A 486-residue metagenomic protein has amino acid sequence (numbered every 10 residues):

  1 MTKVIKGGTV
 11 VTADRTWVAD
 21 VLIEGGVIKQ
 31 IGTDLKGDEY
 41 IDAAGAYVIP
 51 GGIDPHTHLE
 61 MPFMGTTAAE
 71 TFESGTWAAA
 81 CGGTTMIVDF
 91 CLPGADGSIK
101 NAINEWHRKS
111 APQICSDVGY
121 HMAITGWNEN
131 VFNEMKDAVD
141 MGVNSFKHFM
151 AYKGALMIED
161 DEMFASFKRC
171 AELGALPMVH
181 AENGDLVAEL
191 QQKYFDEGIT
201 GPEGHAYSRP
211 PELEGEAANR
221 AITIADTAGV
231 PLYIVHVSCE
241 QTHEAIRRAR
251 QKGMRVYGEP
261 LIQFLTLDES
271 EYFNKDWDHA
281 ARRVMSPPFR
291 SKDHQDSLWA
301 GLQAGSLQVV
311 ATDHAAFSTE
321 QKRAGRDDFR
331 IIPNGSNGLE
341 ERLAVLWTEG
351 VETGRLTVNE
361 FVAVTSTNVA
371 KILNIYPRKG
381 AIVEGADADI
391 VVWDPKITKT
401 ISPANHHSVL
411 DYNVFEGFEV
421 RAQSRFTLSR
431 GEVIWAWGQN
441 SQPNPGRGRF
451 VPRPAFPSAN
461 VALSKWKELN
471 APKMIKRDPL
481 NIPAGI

Functional and structural regions predicted by a protein language model:
M1-G51: Histidine-rich, glycine-flanked metal-binding segment
G8, G26, G45, H56 (+15 more regions): Divalent metal-coordination and catalytic microenvironments
A43-Q113, N130: Metal-associated gating/positioning segment near the N- to mid-region
K100-S116, F164-V179: Alpha-helix-loop-beta-strand connector modules within alpha/beta enzyme cores
N130-V310, D327: Histidine/acidic residue-rich metal-binding segments in metalloenzymes
P202-P231, R282, Q303-A304, Q308-V310 (+1 more regions): His/Asp/Glu-enriched, well-ordered alpha-helical/loop segment that forms or immediately abuts the divalent-metal
A324-D328, E384-V451: C-terminal cap of metal-dependent C-N hydrolases
A422-I486: Generic C-terminus detector
